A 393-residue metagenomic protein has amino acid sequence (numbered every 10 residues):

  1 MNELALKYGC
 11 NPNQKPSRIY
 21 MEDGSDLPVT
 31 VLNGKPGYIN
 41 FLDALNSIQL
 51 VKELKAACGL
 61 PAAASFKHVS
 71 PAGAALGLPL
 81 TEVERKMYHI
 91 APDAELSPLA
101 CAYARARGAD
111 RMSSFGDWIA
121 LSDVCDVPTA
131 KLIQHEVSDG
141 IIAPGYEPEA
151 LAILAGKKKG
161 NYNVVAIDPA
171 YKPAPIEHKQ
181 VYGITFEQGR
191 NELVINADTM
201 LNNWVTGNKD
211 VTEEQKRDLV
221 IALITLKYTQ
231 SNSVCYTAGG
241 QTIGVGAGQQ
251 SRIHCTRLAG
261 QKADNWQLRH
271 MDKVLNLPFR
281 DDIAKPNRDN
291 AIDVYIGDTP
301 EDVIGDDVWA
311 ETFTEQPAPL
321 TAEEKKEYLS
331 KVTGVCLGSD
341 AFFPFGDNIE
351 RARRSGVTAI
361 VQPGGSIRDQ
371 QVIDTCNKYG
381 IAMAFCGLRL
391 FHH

Functional and structural regions predicted by a protein language model:
M1-M200, E214-S233: Active-site loops and adjacent core secondary-structure elements that bind or stabilize anionic groups
P36, N40, Q215, G248 (+2 more regions): Alpha-helix N-cap/helix-initiation motif
E53, Y228, N265-R269, R354 (+1 more regions): Conserved helix-loop functional segments at active or binding sites
A57-S65, V164-I167, S231-A238, L268-F279 (+1 more regions): Flexible, glycine/charged-enriched surface loops at secondary-structure junctions
S70, C125, A238-Q241, Q249 (+2 more regions): Active-site-proximal loop/turn and secondary-structure-junction residues that shape catalytic pockets, frequently
A72, D117, L121-S122, H135-V165 (+5 more regions): C-terminal binding/interaction regions
A72-M112, I243-G346: Glycine- and Gly-Pro-enriched alpha-helical subdomains that act as flexible, kink-prone "lid/hinge" or packing modules
P175-V211, R269-N290: Substrate-contacting helices/loops that form the catalytic groove of nucleic-acid and nucleotide-polymer processing
